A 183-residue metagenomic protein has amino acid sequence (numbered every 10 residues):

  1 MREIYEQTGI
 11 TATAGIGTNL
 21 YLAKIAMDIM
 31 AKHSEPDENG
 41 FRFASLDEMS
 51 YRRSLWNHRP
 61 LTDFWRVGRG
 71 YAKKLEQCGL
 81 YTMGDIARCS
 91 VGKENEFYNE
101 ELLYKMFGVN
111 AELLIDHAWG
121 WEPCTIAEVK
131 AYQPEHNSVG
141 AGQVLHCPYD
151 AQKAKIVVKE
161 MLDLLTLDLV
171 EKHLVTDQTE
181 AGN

Functional and structural regions predicted by a protein language model:
M1-D116, I126: Gly/Gly-Pro- and Ser/Thr-rich, intrinsically disordered tail segments characteristic of DNA damage-repair and tolerance
D63, K73-N183: DNA-contacting surface of Y-family translesion DNA polymerases
